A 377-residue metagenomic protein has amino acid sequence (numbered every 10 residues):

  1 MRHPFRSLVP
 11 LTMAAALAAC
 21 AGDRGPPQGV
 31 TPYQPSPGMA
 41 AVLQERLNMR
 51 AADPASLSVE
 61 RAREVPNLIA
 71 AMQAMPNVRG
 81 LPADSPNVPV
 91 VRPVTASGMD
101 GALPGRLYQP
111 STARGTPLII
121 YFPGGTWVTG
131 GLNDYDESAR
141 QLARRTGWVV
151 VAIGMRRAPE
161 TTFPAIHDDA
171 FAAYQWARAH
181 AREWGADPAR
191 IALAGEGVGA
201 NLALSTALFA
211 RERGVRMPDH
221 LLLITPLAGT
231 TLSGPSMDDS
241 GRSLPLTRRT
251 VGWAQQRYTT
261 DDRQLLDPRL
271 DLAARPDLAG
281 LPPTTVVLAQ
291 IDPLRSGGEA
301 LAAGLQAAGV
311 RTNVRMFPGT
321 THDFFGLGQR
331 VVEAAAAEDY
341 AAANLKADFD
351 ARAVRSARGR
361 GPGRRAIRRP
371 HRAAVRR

Functional and structural regions predicted by a protein language model:
A16-A19: C-terminal motif of bacterial Sec signal peptides marking the signal peptidase cleavage site
A21-L107, D350-P370: A glycine/proline-hinged amphipathic helix-loop "lid/cap" segment that gates access to hydrophobic ligand pockets
G115-G125: Short beta-strand element of the alpha/beta-hydrolase
N133-I153: Short amphipathic alpha-helix adjacent to the substrate-entry channel of hydrolases
T161-R182, A341: Alpha/beta-hydrolase active-site loop
R178-A194, R213: Gly/Ser-rich "nucleophile elbow"/oxyanion-hole loop immediately N-terminal to the catalytic nucleophile in hydrolases
L208-R263: Hydrolase active-site cap/lid region
V286-L288: Short beta-strand/loop motif that positions the catalytic acidic residue of the alpha/beta-hydrolase fold
